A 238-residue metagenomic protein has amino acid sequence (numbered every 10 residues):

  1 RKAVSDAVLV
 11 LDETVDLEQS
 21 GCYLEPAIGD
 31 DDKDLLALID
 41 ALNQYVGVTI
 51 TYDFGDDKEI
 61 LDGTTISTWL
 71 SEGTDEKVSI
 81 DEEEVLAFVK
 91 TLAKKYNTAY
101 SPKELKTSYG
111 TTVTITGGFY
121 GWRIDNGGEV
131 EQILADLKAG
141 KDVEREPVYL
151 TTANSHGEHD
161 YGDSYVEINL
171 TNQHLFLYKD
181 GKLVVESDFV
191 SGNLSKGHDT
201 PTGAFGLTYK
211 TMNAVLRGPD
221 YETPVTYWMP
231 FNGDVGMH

Functional and structural regions predicted by a protein language model:
R1-T223, Y227: Surface-exposed, secretory/extracytoplasmic low-complexity segments enriched in Ser/Thr/Asn/Gly/Pro
P230-H238: Glycine-rich, acidic and aromatic/proline-enriched surface loops and short helix-turn segments that act as binding
